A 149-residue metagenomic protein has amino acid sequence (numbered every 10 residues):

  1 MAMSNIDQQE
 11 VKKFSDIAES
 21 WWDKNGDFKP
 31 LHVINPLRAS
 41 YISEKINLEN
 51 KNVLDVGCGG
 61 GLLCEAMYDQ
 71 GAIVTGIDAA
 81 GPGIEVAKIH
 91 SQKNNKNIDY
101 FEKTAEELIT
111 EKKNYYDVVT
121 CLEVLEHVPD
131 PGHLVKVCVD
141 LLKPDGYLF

Functional and structural regions predicted by a protein language model:
M1-W22: N-terminal, positively charged/glycine-rich alpha-helical extensions of SAM-dependent methyltransferases
I6, I34-R38, D130: Soluble or luminal CAZymes and related metallo-dependent hydrolases
W21-K24, E49: A short secondary-structure junction motif
K24-I42: Conserved SAM-binding loop and adjacent beta-strand
A39-I46, K51-F149: Conserved SAM-binding loop
